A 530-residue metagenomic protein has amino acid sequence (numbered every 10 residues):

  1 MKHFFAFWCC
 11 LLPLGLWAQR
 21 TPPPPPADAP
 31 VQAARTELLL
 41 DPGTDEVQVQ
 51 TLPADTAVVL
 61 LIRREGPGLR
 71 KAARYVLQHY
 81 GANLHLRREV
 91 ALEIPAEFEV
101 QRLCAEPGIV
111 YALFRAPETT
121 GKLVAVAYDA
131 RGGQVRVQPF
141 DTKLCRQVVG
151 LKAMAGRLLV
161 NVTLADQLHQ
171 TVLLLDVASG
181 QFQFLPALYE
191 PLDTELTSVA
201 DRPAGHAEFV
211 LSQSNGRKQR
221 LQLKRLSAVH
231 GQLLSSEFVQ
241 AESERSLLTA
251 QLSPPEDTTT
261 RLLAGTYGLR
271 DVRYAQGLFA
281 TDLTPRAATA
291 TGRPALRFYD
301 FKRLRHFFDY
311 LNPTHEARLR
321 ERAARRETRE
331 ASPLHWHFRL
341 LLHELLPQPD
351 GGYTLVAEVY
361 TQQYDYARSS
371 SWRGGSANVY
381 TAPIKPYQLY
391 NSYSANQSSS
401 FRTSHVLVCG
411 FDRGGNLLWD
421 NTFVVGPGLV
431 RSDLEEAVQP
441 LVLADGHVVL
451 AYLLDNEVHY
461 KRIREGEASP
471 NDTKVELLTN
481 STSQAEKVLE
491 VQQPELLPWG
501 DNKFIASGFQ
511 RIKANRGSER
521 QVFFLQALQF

Functional and structural regions predicted by a protein language model:
M1-A29: Bacterial Sec-dependent N-terminal signal peptides
R20-E46, N83-E89, R322-L334: A short helix->beta-strand "capping" segment at the edge of beta-propeller domains
D41-T51, P95-A105, D141-M154, P191-D201 (+4 more regions): Repeated scaffold domains used in trafficking and secretory/extracellular systems, primarily beta-propellers
T44-A155, V162: Post-signal peptide N-terminal segment of secreted/secretory-pathway proteins
Q50, D55-R70, E106-T119, A155-D166 (+7 more regions): Short beta-strand elements that form the blades of beta-propeller/WD-repeat-like and other beta-sheet-rich scaffold
R74-A82, A125-R131, T171-A178, R220-Q232 (+4 more regions): Beta-propeller blade signature
E237-A250, G292-R339, H343, D420-Q439 (+1 more regions): Conserved blade-ending motifs and adjacent loop-strand segments that build the rim/top face of beta-propeller domains
L341-S369, G375-A377, I384-G410, R431-P470: Loop/turn-rich, solvent-exposed surfaces of beta-rich toroidal or solenoidal domains
